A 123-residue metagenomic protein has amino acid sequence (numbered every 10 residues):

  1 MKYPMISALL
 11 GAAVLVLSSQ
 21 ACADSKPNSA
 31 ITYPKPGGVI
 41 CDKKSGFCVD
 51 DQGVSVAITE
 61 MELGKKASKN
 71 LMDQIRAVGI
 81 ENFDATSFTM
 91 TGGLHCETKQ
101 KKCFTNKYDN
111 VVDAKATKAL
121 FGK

Functional and structural regions predicted by a protein language model:
M1-A8: Bacterial N-terminal signal peptides that target proteins for export
A8-V16: Bacterial N-terminal signal peptides
S18-Q20: N-terminal signal peptide c-region/cleavage motif recognized by signal peptidases
D24-K123: Post-signal/leader-peptide non-cytosolic segments of secretory proteins
